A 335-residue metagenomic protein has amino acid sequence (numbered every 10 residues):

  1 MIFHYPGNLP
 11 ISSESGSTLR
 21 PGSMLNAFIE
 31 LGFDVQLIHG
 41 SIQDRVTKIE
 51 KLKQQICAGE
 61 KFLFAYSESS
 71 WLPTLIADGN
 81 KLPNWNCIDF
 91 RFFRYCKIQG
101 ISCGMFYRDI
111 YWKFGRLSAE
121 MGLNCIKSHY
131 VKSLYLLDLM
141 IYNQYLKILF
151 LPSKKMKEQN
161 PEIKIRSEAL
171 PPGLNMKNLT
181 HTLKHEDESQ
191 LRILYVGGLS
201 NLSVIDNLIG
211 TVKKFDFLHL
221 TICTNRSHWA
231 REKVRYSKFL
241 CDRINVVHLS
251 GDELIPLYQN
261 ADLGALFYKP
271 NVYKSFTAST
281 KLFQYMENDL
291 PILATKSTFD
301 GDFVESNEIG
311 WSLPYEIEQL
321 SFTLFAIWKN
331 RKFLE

Functional and structural regions predicted by a protein language model:
M1-D44, K48-E50, E60, G100 (+1 more regions): N-terminal subdomain of nucleotide-sugar transferases
P6-G22, T74-L75, G79-W85, S200-S203: A short, glycine/small-residue-rich beta-strand->loop->alpha-helix junction that serves as a flexible
C87-S102, K113, G122-I148: Membrane-proximal helix-turn-helix segments that form the acceptor-binding/catalytic region of lipid-linked
V131, L136-M140, Q144-T182: Donor nucleotide-sugar binding/catalytic pocket of nucleotide-sugar-dependent glycosyltransferases
K184-S203, L208-F215, L220-C223: Conserved donor-binding/catalytic core segment of Leloir-type glycosyltransferases
S203, D252-L257, G264-M286, L293-D302: Nucleotide-sugar-dependent
T224, A230-N260: Nucleotide-activated donor-binding/catalytic signature segment of Leloir-type glycosyltransferases, i.e., the conserved
S306-N307, W311-E318, F325-K332: Conserved acidic donor-binding segment of nucleotide-sugar-dependent glycosyltransferases
